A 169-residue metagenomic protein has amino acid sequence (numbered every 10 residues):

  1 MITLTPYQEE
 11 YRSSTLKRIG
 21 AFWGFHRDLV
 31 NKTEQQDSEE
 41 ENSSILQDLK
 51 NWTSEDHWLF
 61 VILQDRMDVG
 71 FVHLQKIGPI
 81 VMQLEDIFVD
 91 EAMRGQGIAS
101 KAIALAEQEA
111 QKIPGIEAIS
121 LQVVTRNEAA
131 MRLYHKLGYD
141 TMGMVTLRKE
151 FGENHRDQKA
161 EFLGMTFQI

Functional and structural regions predicted by a protein language model:
I2-E85, D90-E91, I103, E109 (+4 more regions): Acetyl-CoA-dependent GNAT
L4, V123, K136: Conserved SAM-binding loop
S13, Q96, E128: Loop/helix-junction capping segments adjacent to catalytic residues or to phosphate/diphosphate-binding pockets
V89, G95-Q108, R132, K136: Conserved acetyl-CoA-binding loop-helix of GNAT-fold acetyltransferases
I98, G115-I116, Y139: Helix N-cap/coil-helix junction residues
A110-Q122: Conserved GNAT acetyl-CoA-binding A-motif
S120-M131, L147-N154: Conserved beta-strand-loop-alpha-helix junction that forms the acyl-donor binding cleft
